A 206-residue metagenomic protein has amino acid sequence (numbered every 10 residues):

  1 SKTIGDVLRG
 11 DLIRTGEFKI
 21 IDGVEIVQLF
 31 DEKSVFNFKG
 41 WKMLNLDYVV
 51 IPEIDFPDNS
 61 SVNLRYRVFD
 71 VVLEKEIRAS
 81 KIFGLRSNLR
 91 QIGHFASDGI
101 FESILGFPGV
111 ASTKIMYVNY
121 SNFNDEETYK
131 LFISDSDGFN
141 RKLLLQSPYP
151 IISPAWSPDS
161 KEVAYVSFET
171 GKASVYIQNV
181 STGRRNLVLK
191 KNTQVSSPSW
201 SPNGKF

Functional and structural regions predicted by a protein language model:
S1-K39, V50-F56: Short beta-strand->alpha-helix linker/helix-N-cap micro-motif that forms a surface specificity/interaction loop
K33-G99: Amphipathic beta-strand/beta-sheet edge segments enriched in Tyr/Trp
N59-N63, F123-F132, G171-Y176: Structural motif
F107-A111, P158-D159, P202-N203: Residue-level detector of Asp-centered blade-edge/turn motifs that repeat once per structural unit in beta-propeller
I115, S160-A164, G204-F206: Hydrophobic beta-strand positions that form the internal "hydrophobic ladder" of WD40/Gbeta-like beta-propeller blades
Y117-D125, A164-T170, L189: Beta-strand C-termini and the immediately following turn/loop, strongest in propeller blades
D135-P150, Q178-S196: Multi-bladed beta-propeller domains
